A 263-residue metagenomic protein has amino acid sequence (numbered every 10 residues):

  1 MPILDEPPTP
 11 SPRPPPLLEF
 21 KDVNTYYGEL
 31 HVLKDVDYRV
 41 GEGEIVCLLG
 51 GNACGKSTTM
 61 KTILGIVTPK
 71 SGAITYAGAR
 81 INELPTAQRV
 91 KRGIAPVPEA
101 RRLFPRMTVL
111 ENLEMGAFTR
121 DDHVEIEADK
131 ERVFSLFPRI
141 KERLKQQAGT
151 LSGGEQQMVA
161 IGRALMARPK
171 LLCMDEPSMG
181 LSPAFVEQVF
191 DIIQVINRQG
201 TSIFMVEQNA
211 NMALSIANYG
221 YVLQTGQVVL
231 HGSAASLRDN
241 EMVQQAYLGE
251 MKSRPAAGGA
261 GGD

Functional and structural regions predicted by a protein language model:
P2-E6, P10-D263: Glycine-rich phosphate-binding loops of nucleotide-dependent enzymes
